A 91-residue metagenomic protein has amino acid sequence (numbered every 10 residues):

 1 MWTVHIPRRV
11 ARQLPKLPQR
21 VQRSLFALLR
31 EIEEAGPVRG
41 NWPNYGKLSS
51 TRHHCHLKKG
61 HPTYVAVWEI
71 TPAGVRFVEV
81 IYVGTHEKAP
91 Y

Functional and structural regions predicted by a protein language model:
M1-T3, R12-K16, R20-R23, A27 (+1 more regions): Enriched for short, Lys/Arg-rich terminal
E31-K59: A short, surface-exposed loop/turn module that caps and links secondary-structure elements
